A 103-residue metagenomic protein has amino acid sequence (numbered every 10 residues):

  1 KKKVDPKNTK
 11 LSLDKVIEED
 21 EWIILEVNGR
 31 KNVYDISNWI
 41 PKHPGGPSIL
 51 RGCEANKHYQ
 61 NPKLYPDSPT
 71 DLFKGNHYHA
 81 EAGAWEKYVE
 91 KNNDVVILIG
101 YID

Functional and structural regions predicted by a protein language model:
K1-D103: Histidine-anchored, small-residue-rich loop motif
